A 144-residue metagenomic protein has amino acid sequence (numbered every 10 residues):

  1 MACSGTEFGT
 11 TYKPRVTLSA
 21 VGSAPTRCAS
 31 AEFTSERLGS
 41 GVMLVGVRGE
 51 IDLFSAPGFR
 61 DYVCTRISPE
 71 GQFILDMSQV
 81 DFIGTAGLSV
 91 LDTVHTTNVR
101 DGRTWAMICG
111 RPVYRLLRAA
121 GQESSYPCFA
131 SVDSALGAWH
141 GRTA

Functional and structural regions predicted by a protein language model:
M1-D81, T93-A144: STAS-like cytosolic regulatory interaction modules
